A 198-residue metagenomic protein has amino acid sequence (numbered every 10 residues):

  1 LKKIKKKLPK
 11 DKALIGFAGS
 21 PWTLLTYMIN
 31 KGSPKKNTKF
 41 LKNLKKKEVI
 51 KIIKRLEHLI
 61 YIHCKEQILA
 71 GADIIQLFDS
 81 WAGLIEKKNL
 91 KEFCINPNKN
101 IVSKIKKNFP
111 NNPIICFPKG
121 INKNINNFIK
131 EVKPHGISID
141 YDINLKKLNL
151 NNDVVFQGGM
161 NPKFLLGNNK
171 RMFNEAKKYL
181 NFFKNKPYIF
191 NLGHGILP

Functional and structural regions predicted by a protein language model:
K2-P198: Active-site loop segments of alpha/beta catalytic cores
